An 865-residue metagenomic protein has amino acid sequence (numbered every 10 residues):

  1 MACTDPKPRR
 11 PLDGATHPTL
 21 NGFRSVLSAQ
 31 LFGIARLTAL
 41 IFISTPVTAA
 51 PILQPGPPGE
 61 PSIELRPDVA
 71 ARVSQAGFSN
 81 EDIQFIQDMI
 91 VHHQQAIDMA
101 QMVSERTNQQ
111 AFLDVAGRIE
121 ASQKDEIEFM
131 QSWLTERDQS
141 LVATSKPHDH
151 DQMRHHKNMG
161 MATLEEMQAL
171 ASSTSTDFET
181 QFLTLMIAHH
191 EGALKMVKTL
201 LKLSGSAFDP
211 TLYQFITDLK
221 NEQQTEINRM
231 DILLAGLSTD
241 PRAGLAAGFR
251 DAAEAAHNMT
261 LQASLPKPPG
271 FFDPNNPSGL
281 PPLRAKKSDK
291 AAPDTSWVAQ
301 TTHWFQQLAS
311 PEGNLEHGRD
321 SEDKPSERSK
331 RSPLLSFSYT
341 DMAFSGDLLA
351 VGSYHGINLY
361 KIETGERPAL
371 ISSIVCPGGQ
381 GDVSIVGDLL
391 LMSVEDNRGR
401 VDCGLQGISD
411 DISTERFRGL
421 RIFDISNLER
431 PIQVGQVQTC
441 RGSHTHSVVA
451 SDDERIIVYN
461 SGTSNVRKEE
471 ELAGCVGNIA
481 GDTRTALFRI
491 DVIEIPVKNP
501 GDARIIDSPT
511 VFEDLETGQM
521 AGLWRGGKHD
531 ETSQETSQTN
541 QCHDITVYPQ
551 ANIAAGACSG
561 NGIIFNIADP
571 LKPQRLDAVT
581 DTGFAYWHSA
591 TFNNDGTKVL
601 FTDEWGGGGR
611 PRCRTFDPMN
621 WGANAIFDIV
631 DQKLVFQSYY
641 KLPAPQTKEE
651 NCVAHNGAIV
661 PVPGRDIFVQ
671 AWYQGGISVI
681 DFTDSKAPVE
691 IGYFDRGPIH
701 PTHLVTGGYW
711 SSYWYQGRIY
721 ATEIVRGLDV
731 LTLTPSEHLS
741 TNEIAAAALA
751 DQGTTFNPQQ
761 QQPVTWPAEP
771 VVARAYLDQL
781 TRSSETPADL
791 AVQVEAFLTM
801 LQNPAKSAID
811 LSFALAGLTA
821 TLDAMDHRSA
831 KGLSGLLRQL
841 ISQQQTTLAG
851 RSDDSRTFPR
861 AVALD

Functional and structural regions predicted by a protein language model:
M1-A29: N-terminal secretory signal peptides that target proteins for export/translocation
G33-P46: Bacterial N-terminal signal peptides
A50-S238: All-alpha RGS (Regulator of G-protein Signaling) helical domain and cognate RGS-like helical scaffolds
N80, Q84-Q87, D177, T184 (+5 more regions): Short, solvent-exposed segments of well-ordered alpha helices
I86, H93, A100, A116 (+18 more regions): Generic L/I/V-rich hydrophobic alpha-helical segments across diverse proteins
L185-A188, G192, T199-K202, I232 (+5 more regions): Short basic/hydrophobic patches in alpha-helices and adjacent helix-turn junctions that form amphipathic surface motifs
T239-R782, A796: Feature marking well-ordered beta-strand scaffolds used for ligand recognition
L749-D865: Soluble extracellular-acting proteins and domains
